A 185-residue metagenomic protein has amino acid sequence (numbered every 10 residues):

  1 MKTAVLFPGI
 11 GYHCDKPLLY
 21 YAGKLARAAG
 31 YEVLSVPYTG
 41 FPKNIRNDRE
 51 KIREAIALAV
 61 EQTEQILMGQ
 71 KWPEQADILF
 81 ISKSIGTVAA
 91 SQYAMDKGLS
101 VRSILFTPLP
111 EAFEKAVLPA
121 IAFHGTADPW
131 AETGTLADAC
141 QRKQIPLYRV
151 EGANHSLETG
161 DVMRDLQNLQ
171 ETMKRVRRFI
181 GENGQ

Functional and structural regions predicted by a protein language model:
K2-Q75: Serine-hydrolase catalytic machinery in alpha/beta-hydrolase-like enzymes
G9-I10, Y38, I104-A112, G125: Active-site nucleophile loop of the alpha/beta-hydrolase fold
D15, E114, P129-T135: Conserved alpha/beta-hydrolase "acid-adjacent" motif
L79-F80, S103: Conserved alpha/beta-hydrolase fold motif
F80-A90: Gly/Ala-rich beta-loop-alpha elbow adjacent to hydrolase catalytic centers
G98-L109, P119: A conserved short beta-strand
A122-H124, D128: Short beta-strand/loop motif that positions the catalytic acidic residue of the alpha/beta-hydrolase fold
A153-N168: Catalytic histidine-centered segment of alpha/beta-hydrolase-like enzymes
